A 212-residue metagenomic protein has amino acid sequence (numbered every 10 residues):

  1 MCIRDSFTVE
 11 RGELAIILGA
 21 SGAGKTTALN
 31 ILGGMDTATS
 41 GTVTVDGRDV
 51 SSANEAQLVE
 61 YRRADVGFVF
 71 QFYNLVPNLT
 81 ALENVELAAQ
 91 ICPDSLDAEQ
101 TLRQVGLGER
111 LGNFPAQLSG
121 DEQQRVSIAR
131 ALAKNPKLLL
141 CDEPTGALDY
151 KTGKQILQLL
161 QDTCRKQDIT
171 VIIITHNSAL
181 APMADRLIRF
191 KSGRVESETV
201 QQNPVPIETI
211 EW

Functional and structural regions predicted by a protein language model:
R4-F190: ABC family nucleotide-binding domain
R194-W212: Conserved beta-strand-loop-alpha-helix hinge in the C-terminal portion of ABC ATPase nucleotide-binding domains
